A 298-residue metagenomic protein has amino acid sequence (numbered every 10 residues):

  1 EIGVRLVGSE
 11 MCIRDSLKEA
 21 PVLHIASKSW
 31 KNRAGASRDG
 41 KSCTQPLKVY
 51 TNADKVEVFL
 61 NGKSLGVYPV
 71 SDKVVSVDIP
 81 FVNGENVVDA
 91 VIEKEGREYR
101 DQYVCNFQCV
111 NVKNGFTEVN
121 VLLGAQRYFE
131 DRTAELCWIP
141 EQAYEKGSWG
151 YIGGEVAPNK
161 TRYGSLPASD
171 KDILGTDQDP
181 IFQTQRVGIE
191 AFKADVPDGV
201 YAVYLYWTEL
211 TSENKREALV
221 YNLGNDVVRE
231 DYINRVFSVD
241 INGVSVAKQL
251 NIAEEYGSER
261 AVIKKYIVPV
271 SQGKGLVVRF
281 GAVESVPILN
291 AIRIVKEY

Functional and structural regions predicted by a protein language model:
E1-G8, C12-I13: Single conserved hydrophobic/aromatic residue that forms the stacking wall/gate of nucleotide- or nucleobase-binding
D15-A53, N111-T117: Surface beta-strand/loop "capping" patches
F59-L65, E95, N242-V246: Change "in extracellular beta-sheet-rich domains … of secreted and cell-surface proteins" to "in beta-sheet-rich domains
S64-K73: Short beta-strand segments within Ig-like beta-sandwich modules, predominantly Fibronectin type-III
D78-E85, V270-Q272: Surface-exposed, short loops/turns at beta-strand junctions within beta-sandwich domains
E85-K94, L276-G281: Short, aromatic- and glycine-rich surface loops/edge beta-strands on solvent-exposed regions
K94-V104, V286: Short, exposed coil/turn segments at beta-strand boundaries within extracellular/luminal domains
Q108-Y298: Compositionally biased, intrinsically disordered or flexible polar/acidic segments
